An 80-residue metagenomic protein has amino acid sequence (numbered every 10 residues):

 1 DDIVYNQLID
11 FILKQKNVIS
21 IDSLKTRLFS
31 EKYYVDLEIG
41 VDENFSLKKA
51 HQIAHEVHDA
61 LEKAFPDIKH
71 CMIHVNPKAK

Functional and structural regions predicted by a protein language model:
D1-K80: Peripheral (non-transmembrane) domains and long loops of multi-pass membrane proteins
